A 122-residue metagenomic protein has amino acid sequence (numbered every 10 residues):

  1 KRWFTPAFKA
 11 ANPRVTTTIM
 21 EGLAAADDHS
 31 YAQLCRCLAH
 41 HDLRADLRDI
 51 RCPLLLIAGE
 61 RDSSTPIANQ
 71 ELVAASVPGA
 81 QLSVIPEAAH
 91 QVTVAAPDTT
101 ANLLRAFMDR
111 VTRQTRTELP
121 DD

Functional and structural regions predicted by a protein language model:
K1-D49: Conserved alpha/beta-hydrolase catalytic His-Asp/Glu region
L23, D62-T65, A89-V92: Glycosyltransferase donor-binding loop in the core domain
D27, P66-N69, A96: Active-site helix-initiating loop/hinge in glycosyltransferases
L34, V73, T100-L103: Hydrophobic alpha-helical packing elements
R36, L43, C52, P66-A75: Short alpha-helix in the alpha/beta-hydrolase fold that links the catalytic acid
D46, P53-L55, P78-Q81: Structural signature of beta-strand start/N-cap positions in the alpha/beta core of ABC transporter nucleotide-binding
I50, L56-A58, D62: Short beta-strand/loop motif that positions the catalytic acidic residue of the alpha/beta-hydrolase fold
P78-D122: Catalytic active-site module of serine/aspartate enzymes centered on a nucleophile-bearing elbow/loop
